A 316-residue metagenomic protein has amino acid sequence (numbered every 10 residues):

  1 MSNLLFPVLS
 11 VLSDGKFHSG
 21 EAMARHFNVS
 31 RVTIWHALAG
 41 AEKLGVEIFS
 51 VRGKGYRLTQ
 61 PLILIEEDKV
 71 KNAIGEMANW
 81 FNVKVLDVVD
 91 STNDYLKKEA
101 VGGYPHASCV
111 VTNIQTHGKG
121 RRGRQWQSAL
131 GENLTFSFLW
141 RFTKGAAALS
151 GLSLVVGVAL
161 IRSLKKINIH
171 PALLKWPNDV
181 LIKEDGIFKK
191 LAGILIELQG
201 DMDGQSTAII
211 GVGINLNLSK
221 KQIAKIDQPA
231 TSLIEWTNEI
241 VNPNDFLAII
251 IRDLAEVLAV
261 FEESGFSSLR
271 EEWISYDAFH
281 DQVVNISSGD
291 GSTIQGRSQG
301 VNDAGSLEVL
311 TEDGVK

Functional and structural regions predicted by a protein language model:
M1-S30, A39, K43-L44, K144-A172 (+1 more regions): Long, positively charged amphipathic alpha-helical accessory segments at protein N-termini or as interdomain linkers
S2-K165, G186-F188, I240-V241: N-terminal lobe of the biotin/lipoate ligase/transferase fold
F49, A172-L173: A local structural micro-motif
D87, L174-W176: Short loop/edge segments at beta-strand edges and connector loops that shape dinucleotide/nucleotide cofactor-binding
